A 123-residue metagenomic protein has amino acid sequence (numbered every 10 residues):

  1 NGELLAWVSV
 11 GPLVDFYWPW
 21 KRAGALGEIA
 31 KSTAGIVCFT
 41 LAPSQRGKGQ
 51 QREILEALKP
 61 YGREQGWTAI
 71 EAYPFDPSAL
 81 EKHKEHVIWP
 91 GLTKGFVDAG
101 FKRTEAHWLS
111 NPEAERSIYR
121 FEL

Functional and structural regions predicted by a protein language model:
G2, D76-P77, S110: Conserved beta-strand edge residues that scaffold enzyme active sites
E3-C38, H83-W89: Conserved acyl-donor/pantetheine-binding loop and adjacent beta-alpha core of acyl/acetyltransferases and related
L13-D15, S44, P77: Short coil/turn motifs at secondary-structure junctions
Y17, A79-L80, E113: Generic structural signal for helix capping and beta-alpha/helix-loop junctions
C38-L41, G47-R63: Conserved acetyl-CoA-binding loop-helix of GNAT-fold acetyltransferases
G62-V87: Conserved GNAT acetyl-CoA-binding A-motif
I88-A99, E105-L123: C-terminal "cap" of GNAT-fold acetyltransferases
